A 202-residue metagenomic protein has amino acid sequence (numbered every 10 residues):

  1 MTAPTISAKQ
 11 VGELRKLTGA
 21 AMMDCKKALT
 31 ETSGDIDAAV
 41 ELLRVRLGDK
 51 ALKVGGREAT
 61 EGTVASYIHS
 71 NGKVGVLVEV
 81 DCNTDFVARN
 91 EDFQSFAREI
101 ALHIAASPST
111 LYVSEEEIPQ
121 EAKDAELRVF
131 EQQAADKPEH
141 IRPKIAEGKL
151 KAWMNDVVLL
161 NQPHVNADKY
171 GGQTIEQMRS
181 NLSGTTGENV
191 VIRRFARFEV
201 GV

Functional and structural regions predicted by a protein language model:
T2-V202: N-terminal assembly/interaction segments in proteins that build large macromolecular machines
